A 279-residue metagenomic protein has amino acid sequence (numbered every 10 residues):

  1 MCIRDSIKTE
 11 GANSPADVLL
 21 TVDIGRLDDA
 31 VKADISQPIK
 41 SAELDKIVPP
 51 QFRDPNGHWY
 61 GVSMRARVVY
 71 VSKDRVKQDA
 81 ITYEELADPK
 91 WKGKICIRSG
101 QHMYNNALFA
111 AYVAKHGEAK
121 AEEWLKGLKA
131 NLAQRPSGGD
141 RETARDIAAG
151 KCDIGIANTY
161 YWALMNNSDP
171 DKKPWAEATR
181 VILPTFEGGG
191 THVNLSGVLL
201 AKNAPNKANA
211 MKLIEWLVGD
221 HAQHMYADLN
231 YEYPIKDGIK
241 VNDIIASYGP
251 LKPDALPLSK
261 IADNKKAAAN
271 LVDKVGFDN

Functional and structural regions predicted by a protein language model:
R4-D28: Early extracytoplasmic/lumenal segment of secretory-pathway proteins
S14-L19, Q37-V69, E84, I97: A structural signal for short loop-to-beta-strand junctions that line the ligand-binding cleft of periplasmic/secreted
I24-I35, F52-I81, A110, V193-V198: Periplasmic solute-binding protein
K46-Q51, M64-R65, L125-K129, Q134-S137 (+1 more regions): Periplasmic-binding protein-like
P55-N56, V71-K73, Q78, K92-H116 (+2 more regions): Short beta-strand->loop
A111-P184: Ligand-binding pocket segment of bilobal, Venus flytrap-like solute-binding proteins
S196-L256: Mature extracytoplasmic/periplasmic domains
D243-N279: Extracellular/periplasmic bilobal clamshell ligand-binding domains
